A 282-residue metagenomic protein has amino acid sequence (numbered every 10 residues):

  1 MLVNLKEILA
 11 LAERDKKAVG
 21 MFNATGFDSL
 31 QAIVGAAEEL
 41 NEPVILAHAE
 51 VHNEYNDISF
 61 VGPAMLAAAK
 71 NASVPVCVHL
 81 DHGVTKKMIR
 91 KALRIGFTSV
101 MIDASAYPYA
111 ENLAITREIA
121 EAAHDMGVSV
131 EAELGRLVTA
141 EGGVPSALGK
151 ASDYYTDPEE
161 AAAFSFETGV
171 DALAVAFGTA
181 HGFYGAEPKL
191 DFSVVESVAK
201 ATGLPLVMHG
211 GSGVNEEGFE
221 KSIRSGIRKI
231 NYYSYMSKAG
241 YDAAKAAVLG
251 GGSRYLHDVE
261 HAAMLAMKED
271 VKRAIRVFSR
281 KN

Functional and structural regions predicted by a protein language model:
M1-V3: Absolute protein N-terminus
L5-D15, F27-H52, S59-P75, H82-A201 (+6 more regions): Alpha/beta enzyme core
K17-T25, A49-N53, D258, A262: A short N-terminal beta->alpha junction/helix N-cap motif
V19-N23, V78-H79, M101, L206-H209 (+1 more regions): Short catalytic-loop micro-motif centered on adjacent basic/acidic residues
N23, A151-Y154, I230, S234 (+2 more regions): Hydrophobic alpha-helical scaffolding
F177, H209-S212: Short catalytic/ligand-gating loop segments at beta-alpha or beta-beta junctions within enzyme catalytic domains
V198-G210: Short, structured interface segments that constitute the first stable element of a domain
K245-N282: Extended, intrinsically disordered, low-complexity segments
